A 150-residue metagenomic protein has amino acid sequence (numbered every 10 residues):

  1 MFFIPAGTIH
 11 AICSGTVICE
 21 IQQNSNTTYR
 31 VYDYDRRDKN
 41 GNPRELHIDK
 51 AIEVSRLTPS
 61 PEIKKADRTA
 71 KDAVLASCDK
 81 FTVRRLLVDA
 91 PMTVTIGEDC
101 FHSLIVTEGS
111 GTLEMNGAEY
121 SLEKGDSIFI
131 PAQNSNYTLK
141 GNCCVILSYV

Functional and structural regions predicted by a protein language model:
M1, I9, I18-E20, V83-R85 (+2 more regions): Conserved hydrophobic/aromatic beta-strand scaffold that supports enzyme active sites
M1-F3, M115-N134: Short acidic-glycine-tyrosine-enriched beta hairpin
A6-T27, A132-V150: Ligand-binding loop in jelly-roll beta-barrel domains
T8, A90-M92, C100, D126 (+1 more regions): Surface-exposed loop/turn positions
T27-E98: C-terminal amphipathic alpha-helical segment
Y32-Y34, K39, E123-D126, A132 (+1 more regions): Extended hydrophobic/aromatic segments used for targeting, binding, or gating
L86, G109, G125, V145: Hydrophobic, well-ordered secondary-structure elements that form the walls of internal hydrophobic environments
V88-N116: Glycine- and acidic-residue-biased ligand/ion/polar-headgroup-sensing regions
